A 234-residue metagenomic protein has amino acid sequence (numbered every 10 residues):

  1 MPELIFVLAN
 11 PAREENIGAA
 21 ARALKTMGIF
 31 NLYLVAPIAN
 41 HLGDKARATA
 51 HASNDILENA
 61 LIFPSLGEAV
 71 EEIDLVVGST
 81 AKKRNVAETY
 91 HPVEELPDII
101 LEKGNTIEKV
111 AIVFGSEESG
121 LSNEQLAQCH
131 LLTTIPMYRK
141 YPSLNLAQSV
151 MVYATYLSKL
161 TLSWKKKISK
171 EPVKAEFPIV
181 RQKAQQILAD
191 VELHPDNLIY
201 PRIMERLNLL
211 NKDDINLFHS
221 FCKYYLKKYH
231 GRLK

Functional and structural regions predicted by a protein language model:
M1-K234: Post-transcriptional modification and biogenesis factors for structured RNAs of the translation apparatus
